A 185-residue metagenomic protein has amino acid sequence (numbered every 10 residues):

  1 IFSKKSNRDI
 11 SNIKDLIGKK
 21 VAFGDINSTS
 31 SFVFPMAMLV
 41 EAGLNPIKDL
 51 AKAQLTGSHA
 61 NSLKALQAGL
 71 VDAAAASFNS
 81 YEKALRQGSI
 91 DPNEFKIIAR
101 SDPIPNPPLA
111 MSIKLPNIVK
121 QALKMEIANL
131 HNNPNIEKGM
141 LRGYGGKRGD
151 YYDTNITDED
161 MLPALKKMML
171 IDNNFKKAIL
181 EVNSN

Functional and structural regions predicted by a protein language model:
I1-A65, V71, N79, D158: Bilobed "Venus flytrap"/periplasmic-binding protein-like clamshell domains and structurally analogous long
I1-R8, I104-I118: A bilobed periplasmic-binding-protein/Venus flytrap-type ligand-binding module shared by bacterial periplasmic
K5, D25, G43, L70 (+4 more regions): Sec/Tat-exported extracytoplasmic proteins
I10, P46-A51, P92-F95, I118 (+2 more regions): Short, surface-exposed acidic
V33-F34, F78, I104, R142: A generic alpha-helix surface/boundary motif
D49-K52, L85-P103: Short beta-strand->loop
M111, L115-N185: An extracytoplasmic/periplasmic, membrane-proximal ligand-sensing/linker region
